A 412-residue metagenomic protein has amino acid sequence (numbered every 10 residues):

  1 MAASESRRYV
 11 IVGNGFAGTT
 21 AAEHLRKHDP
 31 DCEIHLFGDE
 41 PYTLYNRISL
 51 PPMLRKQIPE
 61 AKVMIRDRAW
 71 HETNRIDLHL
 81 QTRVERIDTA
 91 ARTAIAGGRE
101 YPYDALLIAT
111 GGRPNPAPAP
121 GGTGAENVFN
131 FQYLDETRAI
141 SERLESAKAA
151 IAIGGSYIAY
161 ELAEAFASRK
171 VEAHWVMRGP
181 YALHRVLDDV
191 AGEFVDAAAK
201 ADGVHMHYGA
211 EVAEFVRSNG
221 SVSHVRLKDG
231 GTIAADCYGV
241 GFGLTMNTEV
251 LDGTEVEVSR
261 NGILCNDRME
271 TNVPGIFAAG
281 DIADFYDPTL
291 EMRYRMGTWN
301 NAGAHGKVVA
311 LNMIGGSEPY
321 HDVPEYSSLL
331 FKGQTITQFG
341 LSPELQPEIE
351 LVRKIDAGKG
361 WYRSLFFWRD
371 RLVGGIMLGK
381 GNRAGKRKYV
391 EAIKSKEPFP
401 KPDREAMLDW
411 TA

Functional and structural regions predicted by a protein language model:
A2-D77, A165-V186, A384: Beta1-alpha1 glycine-rich phosphate/pyrophosphate-binding loop at the start of Rossmann-like nucleotide-binding domains
A2-R8, K27, I282-R383: Mid-to-C-terminal Rossmann-like scaffold of FAD/NAD(P)H-dependent oxidoreductases
A2-V10, M64-I151, R226-D229, G239-G241 (+2 more regions): FAD-binding core/adjacent interface of flavoenzyme oxidoreductases
G18, A159-Y160: N-terminal Rossmann-fold NAD(P) dinucleotide-binding loop
D31-H35, L78-I95, Y101, R169-C265: A Rossmann-like FAD-binding core segment of flavoenzymes
G124-S146, S218-R226, G231-V308: FAD-site-proximal beta/loop scaffold in flavoenzymes
G381-P400: A short, polar/charged loop-to-alpha-helix boundary motif
P398-A412: Cysteine/selenocysteine-centered motifs that mediate thiol-based redox chemistry or coordinate metal-sulfur cofactors
